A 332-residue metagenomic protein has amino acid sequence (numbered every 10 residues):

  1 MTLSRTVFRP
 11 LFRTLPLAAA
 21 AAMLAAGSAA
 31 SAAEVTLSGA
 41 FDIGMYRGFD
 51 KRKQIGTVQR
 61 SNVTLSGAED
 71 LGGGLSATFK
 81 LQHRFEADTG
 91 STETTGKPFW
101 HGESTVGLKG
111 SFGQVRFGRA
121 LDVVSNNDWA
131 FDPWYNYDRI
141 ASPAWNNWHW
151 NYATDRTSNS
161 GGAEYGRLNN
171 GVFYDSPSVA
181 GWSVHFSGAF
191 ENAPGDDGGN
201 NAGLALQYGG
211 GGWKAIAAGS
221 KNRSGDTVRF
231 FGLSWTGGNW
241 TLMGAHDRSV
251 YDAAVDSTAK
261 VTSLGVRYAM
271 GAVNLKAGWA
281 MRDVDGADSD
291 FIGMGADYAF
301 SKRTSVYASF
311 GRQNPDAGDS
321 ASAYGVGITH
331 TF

Functional and structural regions predicted by a protein language model:
M1-E34: Cleavable N-terminal export/targeting peptides
A33-R47, R52-E191, G198-N200, Q207-G209: Outer membrane beta-barrel
V35, G74-A77, F112-R116, G181-V184 (+4 more regions): Repeated loop/turn-to-beta-strand initiation elements of outer-membrane beta-barrel proteins
F41-M45, L81-H83, R119, F186-G188 (+6 more regions): Transmembrane beta-barrel strands of outer-membrane/channel proteins
M45-K51, F85-S91, V123-N127, N192-P194 (+7 more regions): Gram-negative outer-membrane beta-barrel proteins
S66-D70, K109-S111, D175-S178, Q207-G211 (+4 more regions): Structural signature of outer-membrane beta-barrel channels/translocons
G199-G293: Detector for outer-membrane/organellar transmembrane beta-barrel domains, recognizing the amphipathic beta-strand
M294, S320-F332: Outer-membrane beta-barrel "beta-signal"
